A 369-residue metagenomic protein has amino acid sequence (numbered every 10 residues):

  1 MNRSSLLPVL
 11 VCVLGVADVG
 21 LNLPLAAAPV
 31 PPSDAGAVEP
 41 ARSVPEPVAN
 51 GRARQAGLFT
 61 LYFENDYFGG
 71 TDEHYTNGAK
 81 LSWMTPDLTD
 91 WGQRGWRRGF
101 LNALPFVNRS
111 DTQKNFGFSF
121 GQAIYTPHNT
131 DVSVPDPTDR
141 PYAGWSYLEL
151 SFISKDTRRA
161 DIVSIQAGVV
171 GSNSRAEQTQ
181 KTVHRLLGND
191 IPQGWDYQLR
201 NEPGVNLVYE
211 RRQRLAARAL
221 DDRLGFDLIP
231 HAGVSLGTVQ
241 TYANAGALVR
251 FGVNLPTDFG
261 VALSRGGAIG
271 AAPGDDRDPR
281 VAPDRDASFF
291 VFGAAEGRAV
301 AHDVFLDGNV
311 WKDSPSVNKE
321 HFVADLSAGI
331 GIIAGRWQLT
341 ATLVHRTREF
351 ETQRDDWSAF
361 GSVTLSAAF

Functional and structural regions predicted by a protein language model:
A28-W91, N115, F120, Y125-N129 (+2 more regions): Short glycine/proline- and aromatic-enriched beta-strand/turn motifs that initiate or cap beta-hairpins
V44-A56, D87-K114, K155-I162, L215-L228 (+2 more regions): Short loop/turn motifs that connect adjacent beta-strands in outer-membrane beta-barrel proteins
L58, H128-T130, L248, N254-F369: Outer membrane beta-barrel transmembrane domains
F59-N65, F116-I124, I165-G171, R211 (+7 more regions): Transmembrane beta-barrel strands of outer-membrane/channel proteins
E73-A79, Y142-S146, D161, N201-L207 (+7 more regions): Residues that define the transmembrane beta-barrel architecture of outer-membrane proteins
W83-T85, Q122, F152-S154, R211-L215 (+4 more regions): Residue-level signature of outer-membrane beta-barrel architecture
N102-Q178: Long, hydrophobic/aromatic-enriched structural stretches that serve as scaffold segments
S133-P137, I191-Y197, G233, K312-S316 (+1 more regions): Extracellular loop and loop/strand-boundary signature of outer-membrane beta-barrel proteins
